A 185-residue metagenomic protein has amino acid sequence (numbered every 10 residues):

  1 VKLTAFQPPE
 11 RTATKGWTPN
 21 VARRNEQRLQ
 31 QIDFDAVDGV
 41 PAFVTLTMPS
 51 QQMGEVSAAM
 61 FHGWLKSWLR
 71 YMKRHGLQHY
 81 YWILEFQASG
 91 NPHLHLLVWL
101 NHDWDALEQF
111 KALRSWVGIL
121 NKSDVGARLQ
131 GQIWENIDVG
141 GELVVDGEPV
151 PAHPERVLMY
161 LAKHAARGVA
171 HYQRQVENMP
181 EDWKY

Functional and structural regions predicted by a protein language model:
V1, G39, T47, G141 (+1 more regions): Intrinsic-disorder/low-complexity loop/linker signature
V1-Q30, A42, Y160, A166-A170: Active-site microenvironments that recognize anionic phosphate/pyrophosphate groups
A5, E10, W82, L94-W99: Bulky hydrophobic/aromatic packing residues
Q7, A58, R70-M72, A106 (+1 more regions): Alpha-helical interaction segments
K15-G90: Signature for HUH/AEP ssDNA processing cores
G54-E55, H79-Y80, Q87-P92, V98-Y185: Conserved His + Asp/Glu catalytic blocks
